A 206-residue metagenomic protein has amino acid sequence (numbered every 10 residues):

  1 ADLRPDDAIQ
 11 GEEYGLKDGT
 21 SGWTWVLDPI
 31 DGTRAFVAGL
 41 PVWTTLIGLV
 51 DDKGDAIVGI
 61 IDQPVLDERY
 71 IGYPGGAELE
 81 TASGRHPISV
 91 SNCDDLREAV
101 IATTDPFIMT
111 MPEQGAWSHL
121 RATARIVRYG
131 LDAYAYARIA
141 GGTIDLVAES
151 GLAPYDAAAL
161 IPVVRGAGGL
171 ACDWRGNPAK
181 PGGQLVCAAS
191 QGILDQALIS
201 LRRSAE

Functional and structural regions predicted by a protein language model:
A1, L16-K17, I61-D62, R69 (+3 more regions): Short secondary-structure boundary/capping segments
A1-I30, L170, G192-I199, E206: N-terminal subdomain of lithium-sensitive/metallo-dependent phosphomonoesterases centered on the IMPase/IPPase/PAP
E12, D62, S150: Conserved residues at the C-terminal ends of beta-strands
E12-E13, D28-D31, A35, D145 (+1 more regions): Acidic active-site catalytic centers that drive phospho-/nucleotidyl reactions and related ester hydrolyses
G19-E78: DPxDG-like acidic metal-binding loop motif
V50-G54, V65, P74-G76, A82-S83 (+3 more regions): Short loop segments at secondary-structure junctions
G59, A77-A82, T103, L146: Short hydrophobic/aromatic-rich beta-strand segments that constitute the beta-sheet cores of beta-sandwich/beta-barrel
S89-E206: An extended, acidic
